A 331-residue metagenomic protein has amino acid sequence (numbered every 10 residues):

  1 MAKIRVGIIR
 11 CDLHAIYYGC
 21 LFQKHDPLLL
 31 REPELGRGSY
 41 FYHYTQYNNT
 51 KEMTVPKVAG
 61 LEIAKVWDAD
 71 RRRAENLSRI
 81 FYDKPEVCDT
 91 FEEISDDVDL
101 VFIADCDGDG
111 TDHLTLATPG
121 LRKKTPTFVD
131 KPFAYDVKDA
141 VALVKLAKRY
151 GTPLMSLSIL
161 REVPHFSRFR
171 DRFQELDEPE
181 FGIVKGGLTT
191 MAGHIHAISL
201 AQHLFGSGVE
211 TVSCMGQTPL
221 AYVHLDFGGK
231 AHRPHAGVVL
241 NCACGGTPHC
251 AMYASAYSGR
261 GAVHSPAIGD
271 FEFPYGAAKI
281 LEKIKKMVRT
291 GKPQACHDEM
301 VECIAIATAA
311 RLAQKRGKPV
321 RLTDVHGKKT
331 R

Functional and structural regions predicted by a protein language model:
M1-I80, L160, A295: N-terminal Rossmann-like dinucleotide-binding module
A2-K3, K51, P56, A64-W67 (+4 more regions): C-terminal helix-rich "cap/oligomerization" subdomain common to oxidoreductases
A15, A74, A140, F166 (+4 more regions): A general structural signal for well-ordered alpha-helical segments in protein cores
D70-R72, S78-K145: Beta-loop-alpha module in the N-terminal Rossmann-like domain of NAD(P)-dependent dehydrogenases, especially those
F128, F133-G193: A contiguous active-site-proximal alpha/beta segment in oxidoreductase catalytic domains
E180-H249, D298-A305: Rossmann-like dinucleotide-binding domain that binds NAD(P)(H)
A221-K283: C-terminal substrate-binding/catalytic lobe of Rossmann-fold NAD(P)-dependent oxidoreductases
